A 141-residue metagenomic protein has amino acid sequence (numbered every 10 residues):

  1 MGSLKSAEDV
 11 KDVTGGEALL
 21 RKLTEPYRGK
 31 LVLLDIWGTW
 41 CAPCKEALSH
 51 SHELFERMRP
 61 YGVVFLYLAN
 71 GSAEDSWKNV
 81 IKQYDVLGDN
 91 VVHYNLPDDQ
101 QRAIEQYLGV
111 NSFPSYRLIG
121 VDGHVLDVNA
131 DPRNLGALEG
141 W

Functional and structural regions predicted by a protein language model:
M1-V10: N-terminal targeting signals for export/organelle localization
K11-T14, V91-P97, N129: Short acidic-hydrophobic, aromatic-tinged amphipathic segments that line or gate anion-handling sites
K11-V32, S49, R57: A short beta-strand-turn-helix
R28, I36-E53, S72: Conserved redox-active cysteine motifs that mediate thiol-disulfide chemistry, especially di-cysteine Cys-X(1-2)-Cys
F55, P60-S76, V86-Q101: Thiol-based oxidoreductase modules, predominantly thioredoxin-like and allied folds used for disulfide exchange
I81-V121: Short, internal strand/loop/helix patches that form the active-site neighborhood or redox-interaction surface
Y107, N111-W141: Non-catalytic, surface beta->alpha helical segment in thiol-disulfide oxidoreductase systems
